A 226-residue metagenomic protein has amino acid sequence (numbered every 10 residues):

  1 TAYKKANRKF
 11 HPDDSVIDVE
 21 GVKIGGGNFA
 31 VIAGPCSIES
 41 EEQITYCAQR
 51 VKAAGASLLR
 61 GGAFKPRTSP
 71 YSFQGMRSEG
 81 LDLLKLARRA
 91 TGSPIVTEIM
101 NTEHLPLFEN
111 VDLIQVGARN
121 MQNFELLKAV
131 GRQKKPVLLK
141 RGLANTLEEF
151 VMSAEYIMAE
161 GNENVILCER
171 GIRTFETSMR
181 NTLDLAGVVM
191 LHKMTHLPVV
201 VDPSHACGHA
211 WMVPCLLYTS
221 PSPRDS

Functional and structural regions predicted by a protein language model:
Y3-V31: N-terminal amphipathic alpha-helix/helix-capping segment at the start of soluble metabolic enzymes
A30-Q43, H205-W211: Active-site mouth loops of central-metabolism enzymes
G61-S78: Glycine-rich, proline-tolerant flexible connector loops at the mouths of alpha/beta enzymes
G75-P94, V130, V189-H196: Alpha-helix-loop-beta-strand connector modules within alpha/beta enzyme cores
S93-M100, D112-N123, P136-N145, C168: Catalytic beta/alpha-barrel core
L107-Q115, R132-V137, A159-N164, T195-L197: Glycine-enriched alpha-helix->loop->beta-strand junction motifs that scaffold or abut catalytic
V165-L217: Active-site/ligand-binding-proximal alpha/beta "capping" segment
Y218-D225: Conserved small/polar residues in nucleotide/adenosyl-binding loops
